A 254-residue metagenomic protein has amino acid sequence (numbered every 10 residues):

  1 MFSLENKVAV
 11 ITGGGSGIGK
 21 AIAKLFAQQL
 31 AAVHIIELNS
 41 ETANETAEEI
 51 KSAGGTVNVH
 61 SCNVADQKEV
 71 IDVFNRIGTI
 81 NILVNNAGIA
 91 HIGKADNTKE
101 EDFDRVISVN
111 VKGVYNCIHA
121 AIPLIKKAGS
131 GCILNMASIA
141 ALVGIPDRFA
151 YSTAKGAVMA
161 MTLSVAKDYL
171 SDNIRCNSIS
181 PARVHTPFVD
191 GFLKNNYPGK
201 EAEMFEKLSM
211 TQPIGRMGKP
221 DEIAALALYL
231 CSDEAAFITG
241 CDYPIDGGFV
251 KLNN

Functional and structural regions predicted by a protein language model:
V8, G13-G17: Conserved glycine-rich cofactor-binding loop
K94-A95, K99-I107, L208: Substrate-binding pocket helix/loop in short-chain dehydrogenase/reductase
I118, A154, T162: Active-site helix of classical SDR
P123, K167-S171, A236: Alpha-helical segment proximal to the catalytic Tyr-Lys
S138: Residue(s) in the substrate-gating loop at a strand-loop-helix junction that position the organic substrate next
V143, L228, T239-N254: Short C-terminal tail/terminal secondary-structure segment of NAD(P)H-dependent dehydrogenase/reductase domains
S178, T186, K200-E234, I238 (+1 more regions): C-terminal helical subdomain
